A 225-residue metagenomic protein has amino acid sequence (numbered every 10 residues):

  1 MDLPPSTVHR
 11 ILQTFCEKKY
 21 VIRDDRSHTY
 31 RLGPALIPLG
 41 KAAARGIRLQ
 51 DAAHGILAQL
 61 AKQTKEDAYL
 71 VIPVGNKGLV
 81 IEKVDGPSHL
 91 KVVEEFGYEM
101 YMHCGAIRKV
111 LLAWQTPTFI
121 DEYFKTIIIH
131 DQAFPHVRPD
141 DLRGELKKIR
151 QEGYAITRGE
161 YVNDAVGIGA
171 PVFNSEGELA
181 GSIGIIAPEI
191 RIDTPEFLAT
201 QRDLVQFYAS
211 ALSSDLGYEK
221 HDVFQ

Functional and structural regions predicted by a protein language model:
M1-D51, S210, S214-Y218: N-terminal helix-turn-helix
R26-S27, R31-T126: Amphipathic alpha-helical effector-binding/dimerization core of metabolite-sensing transcriptional regulators
I37-L39, I129-H130, P188-I192: A short, flexible beta-alpha/helix-coil linker loop
A52-L60, F124-G169, F197, F207 (+1 more regions): Short, basic/aromatic recognition patches
K83-D85, E160, G184: Short clusters of small/polar residues that mark proteolytic maturation junctions
D164, A180-Q225: Juxtadomain coupling helices with adjacent low-complexity linkers
V172-S175: Sensor-regulatory modules in signal-transduction proteins
